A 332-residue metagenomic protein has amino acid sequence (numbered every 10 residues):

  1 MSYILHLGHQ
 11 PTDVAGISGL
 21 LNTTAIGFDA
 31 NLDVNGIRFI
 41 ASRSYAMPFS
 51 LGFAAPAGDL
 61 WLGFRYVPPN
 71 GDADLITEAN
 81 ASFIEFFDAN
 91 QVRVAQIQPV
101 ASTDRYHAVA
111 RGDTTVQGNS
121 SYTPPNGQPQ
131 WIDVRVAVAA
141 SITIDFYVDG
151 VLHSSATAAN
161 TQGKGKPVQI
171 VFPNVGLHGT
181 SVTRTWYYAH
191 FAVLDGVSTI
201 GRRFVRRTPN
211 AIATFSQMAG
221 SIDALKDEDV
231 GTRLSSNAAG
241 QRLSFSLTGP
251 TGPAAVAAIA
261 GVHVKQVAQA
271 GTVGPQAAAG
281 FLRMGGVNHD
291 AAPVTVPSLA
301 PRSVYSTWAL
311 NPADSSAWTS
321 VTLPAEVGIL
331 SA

Functional and structural regions predicted by a protein language model:
M1-I17, V175-A332: Disulfide-rich extracellular domains of secreted proteins
L21-F53, K226-G240: Short carbohydrate-recognition loop motifs
I40-Y106: Secretory/extracellular carbohydrate-interaction modules and structurally similar beta-sandwich "look-alikes"
L51-L62, S121-Q128, P250-A260, A317-V321: Extracellular/lumenal carbohydrate-interaction signature centered on repeated Trp-anchored short motifs
P68-L75, V138-I142, Q266-A277: Extended, low-complexity, turn-rich repeat/linker tracts enriched in Gly/Pro/Ser/Thr and Asp/Glu that occur
A108-W131: Short, aromatic/His-centered strand-loop micro-motif at the edge of beta-sheets
Q128-I144: Localized edge beta-strand/strand-to-loop motifs within extracellular or lumenal beta-rich domains
A156-Y187: Flexible glycan-contacting loops in extracellular carbohydrate-active proteins
